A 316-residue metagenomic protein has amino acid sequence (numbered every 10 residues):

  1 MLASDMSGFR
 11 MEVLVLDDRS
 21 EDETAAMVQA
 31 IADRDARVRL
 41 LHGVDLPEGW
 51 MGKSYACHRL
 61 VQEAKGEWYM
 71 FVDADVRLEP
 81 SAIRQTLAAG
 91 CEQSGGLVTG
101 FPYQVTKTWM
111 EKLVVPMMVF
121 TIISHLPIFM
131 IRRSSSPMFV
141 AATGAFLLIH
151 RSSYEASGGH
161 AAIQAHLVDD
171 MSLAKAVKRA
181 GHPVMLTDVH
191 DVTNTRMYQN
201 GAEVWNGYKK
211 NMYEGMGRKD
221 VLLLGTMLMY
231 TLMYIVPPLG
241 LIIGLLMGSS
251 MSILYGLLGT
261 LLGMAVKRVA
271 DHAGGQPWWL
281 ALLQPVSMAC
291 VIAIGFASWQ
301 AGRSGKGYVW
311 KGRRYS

Functional and structural regions predicted by a protein language model:
M1-P47: Acidic donor-binding segment of Leloir-type glycosyltransferases
R19-E21, V76-L78, Q104-V105, L148 (+1 more regions): A short, conserved beta-strand element in the Rossmann-like catalytic core that flanks the donor/metal-binding loop
E23, V72-A89: Acidic donor-binding/catalytic loop of UDP-sugar-dependent glycosyltransferases, especially processive GT2
A32-Q62, Q85-A156, M212, L280-I294 (+1 more regions): Long helical/loop segments within the catalytic core of UDP-sugar-dependent glycosyltransferases, especially the large
D45, L60, G66, A74-V76 (+1 more regions): Short acidic donor-binding/metal-coordinating loop in glycosyltransferase active sites
G90, L97-S124, S152-E155, H160-L222 (+2 more regions): Catalytic donor/gating beta->alpha subdomain of glycosyltransferases that bind UDP-sugars
L223-G305: Membrane-embedded multi-pass helical conduit in multi-pass membrane proteins, especially envelope-biosynthetic
